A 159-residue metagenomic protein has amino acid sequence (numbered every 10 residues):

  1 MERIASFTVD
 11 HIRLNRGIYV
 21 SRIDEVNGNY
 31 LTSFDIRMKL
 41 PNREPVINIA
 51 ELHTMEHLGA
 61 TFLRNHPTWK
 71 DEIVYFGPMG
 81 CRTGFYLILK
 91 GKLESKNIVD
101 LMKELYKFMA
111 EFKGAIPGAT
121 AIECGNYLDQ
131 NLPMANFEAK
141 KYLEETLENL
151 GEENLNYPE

Functional and structural regions predicted by a protein language model:
M1-L63: His/Glu-rich zincin catalytic helix
P41-N97: M16/MPP (pitrilysin/insulinase) zinc-metallopeptidase core fold and M16-derived inactive scaffolds
F76-N149: Active-site-adjacent, His/Asp/Glu-enriched structural segments that form or flank metal-binding and acid/base networks
N154-E159: Sequence termini and other peripheral, non-core segments
